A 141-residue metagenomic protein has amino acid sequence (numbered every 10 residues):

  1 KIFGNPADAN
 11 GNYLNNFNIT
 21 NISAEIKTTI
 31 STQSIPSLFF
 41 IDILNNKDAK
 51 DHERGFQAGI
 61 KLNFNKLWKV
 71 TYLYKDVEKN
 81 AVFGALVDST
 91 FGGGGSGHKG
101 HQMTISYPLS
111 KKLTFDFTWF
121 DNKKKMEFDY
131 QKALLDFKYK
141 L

Functional and structural regions predicted by a protein language model:
I2-L141: Outer-membrane beta-barrel pore domains
